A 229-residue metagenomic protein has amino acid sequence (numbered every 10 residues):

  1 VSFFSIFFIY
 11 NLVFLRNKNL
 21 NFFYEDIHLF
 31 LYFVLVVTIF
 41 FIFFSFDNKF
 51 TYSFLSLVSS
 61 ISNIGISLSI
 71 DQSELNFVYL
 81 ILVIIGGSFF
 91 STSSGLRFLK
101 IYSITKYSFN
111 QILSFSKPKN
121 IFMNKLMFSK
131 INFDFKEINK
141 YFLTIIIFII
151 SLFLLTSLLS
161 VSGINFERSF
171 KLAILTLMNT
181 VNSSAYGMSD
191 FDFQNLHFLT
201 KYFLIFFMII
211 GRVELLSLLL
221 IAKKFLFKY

Functional and structural regions predicted by a protein language model:
V1-Y229: Membrane-proximal intracellular helices of multi-pass ion channels
